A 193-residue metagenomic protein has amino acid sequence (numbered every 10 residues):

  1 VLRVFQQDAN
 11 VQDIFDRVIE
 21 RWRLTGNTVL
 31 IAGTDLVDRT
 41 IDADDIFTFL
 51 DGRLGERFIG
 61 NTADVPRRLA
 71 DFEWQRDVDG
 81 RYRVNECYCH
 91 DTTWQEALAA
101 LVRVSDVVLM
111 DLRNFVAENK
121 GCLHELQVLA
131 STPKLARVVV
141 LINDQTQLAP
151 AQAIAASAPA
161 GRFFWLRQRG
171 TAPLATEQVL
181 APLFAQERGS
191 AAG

Functional and structural regions predicted by a protein language model:
V1-V104: Conserved N-terminal substructure of TIR/SEFIR domains
D8-Q12, L141, P173: Generic detection of long, well-ordered alpha-helical segments
I19-T34, S131-R137, S157-W165: Structural alpha-beta junctions
G33-T40, N114, T132, A136 (+1 more regions): Short beta-alpha junction loops
D106-L109: Structural motif
N114-V128, T132: Conserved TIR/SEFIR loop-to-helix hotspot centered on a Trp-containing motif with a nearby acidic residue
L148-G193: C-terminal interaction surface of TIR/SEFIR-family domains
